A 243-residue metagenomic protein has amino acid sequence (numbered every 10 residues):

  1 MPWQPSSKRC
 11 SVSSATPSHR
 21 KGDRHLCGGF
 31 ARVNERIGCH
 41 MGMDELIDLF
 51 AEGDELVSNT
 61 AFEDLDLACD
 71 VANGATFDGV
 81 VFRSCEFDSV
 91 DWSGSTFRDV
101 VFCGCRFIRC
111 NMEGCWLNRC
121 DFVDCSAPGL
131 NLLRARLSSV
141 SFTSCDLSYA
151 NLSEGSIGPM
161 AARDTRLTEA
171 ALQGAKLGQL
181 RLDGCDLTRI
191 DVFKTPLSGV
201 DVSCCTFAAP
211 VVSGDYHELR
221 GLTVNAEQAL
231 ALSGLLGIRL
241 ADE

Functional and structural regions predicted by a protein language model:
P2, H19-R24, G28: Targeting/processing segments of secretory and organellar proteins
W3-S14, S18: Low-acidity, Ser/Thr- and Arg-rich intrinsically disordered low-complexity segments
V12-A15, D23, A31-E35: Acidic, Ala/Val/Gly-enriched low-complexity intrinsically disordered segments
F30, E35-E243: Tandem repeat scaffolds
